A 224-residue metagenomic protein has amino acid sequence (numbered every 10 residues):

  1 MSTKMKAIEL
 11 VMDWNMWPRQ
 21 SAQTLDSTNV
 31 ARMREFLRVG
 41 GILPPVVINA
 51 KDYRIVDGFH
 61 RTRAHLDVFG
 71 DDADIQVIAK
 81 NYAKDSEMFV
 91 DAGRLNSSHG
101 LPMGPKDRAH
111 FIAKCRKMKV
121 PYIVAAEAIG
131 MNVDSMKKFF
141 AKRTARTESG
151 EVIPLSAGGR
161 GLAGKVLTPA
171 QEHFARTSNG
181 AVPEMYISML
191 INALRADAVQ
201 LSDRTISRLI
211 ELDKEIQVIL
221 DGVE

Functional and structural regions predicted by a protein language model:
M1-A79: Short, charged/polar connector segments at secondary-structure boundaries
P18-S27, R63-A145: Amphipathic, charge-rich alpha-helical segments that serve as recognition/docking helices
G40, M118-K119, L201: Short coil/turn helix-boundary motifs
V46-I48, M136, L209, I216: Hydrophobic beta-strand residues in large extracellular and virion-surface proteins
E127, V133, K137-T177: A general nucleic-acid interaction/assembly signal
S156-E224: Charged/polar low-complexity intrinsically disordered segments, enriched in acidic residues
